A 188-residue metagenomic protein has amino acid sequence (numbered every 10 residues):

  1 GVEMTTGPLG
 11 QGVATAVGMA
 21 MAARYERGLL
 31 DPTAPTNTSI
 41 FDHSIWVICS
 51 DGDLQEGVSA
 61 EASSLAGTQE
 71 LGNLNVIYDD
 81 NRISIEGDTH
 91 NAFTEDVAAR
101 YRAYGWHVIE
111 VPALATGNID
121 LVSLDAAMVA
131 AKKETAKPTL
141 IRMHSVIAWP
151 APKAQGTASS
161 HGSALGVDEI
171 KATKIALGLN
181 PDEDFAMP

Functional and structural regions predicted by a protein language model:
V2-P188: Glycine-rich ThDP/TPP pyrophosphate-binding loop and its adjacent helix/strand module within ThDP-dependent enzymes
